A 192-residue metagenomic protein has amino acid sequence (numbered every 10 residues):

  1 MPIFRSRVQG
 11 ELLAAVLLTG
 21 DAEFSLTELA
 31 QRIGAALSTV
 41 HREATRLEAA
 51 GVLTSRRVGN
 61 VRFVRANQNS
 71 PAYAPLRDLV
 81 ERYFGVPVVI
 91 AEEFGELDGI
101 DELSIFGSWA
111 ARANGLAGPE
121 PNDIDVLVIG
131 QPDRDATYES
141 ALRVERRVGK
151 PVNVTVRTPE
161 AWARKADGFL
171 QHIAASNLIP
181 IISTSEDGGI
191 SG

Functional and structural regions predicted by a protein language model:
M1-T45, A49-E102, A110-P121, I129-G192: Catalytic core of pol beta-like nucleotidyltransferases
